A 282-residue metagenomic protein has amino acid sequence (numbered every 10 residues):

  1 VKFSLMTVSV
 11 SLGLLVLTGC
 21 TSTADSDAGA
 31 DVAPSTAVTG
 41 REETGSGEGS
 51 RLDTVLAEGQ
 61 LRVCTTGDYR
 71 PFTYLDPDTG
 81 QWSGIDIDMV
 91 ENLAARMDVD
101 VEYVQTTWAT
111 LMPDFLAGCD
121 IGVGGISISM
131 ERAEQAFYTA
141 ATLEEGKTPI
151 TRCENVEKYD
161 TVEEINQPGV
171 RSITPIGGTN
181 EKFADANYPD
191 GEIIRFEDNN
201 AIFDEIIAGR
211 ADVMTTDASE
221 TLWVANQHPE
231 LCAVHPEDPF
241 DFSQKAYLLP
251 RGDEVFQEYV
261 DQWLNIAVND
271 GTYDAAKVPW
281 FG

Functional and structural regions predicted by a protein language model:
L15-G19: C-terminal motif of bacterial Sec signal peptides marking the signal peptidase cleavage site
C20-V32: Bacterial lipoprotein signal-peptidase II cleavage site
T21, A37-E42, S46, I87-R96 (+3 more regions): Extended ligand-binding regions for polar small-molecule ligands
A37-G125: Extracytoplasmic small-molecule ligand-binding "clamshell" domains of the periplasmic binding protein/Venus flytrap
I85-I87, E102-P113, E157, I194-A208 (+1 more regions): Short helix-initiation/N-cap motifs at beta->coil->alpha
A109-T110, I126-Q135, D185, I207-D241: A ligand-binding cleft/hinge motif common to bilobed small-molecule-binding domains
A140, C153-V170: Flexible hinge/capping segments at coil-to-helix
E144-T151, A218, L222-N265: Periplasmic-binding protein-like
